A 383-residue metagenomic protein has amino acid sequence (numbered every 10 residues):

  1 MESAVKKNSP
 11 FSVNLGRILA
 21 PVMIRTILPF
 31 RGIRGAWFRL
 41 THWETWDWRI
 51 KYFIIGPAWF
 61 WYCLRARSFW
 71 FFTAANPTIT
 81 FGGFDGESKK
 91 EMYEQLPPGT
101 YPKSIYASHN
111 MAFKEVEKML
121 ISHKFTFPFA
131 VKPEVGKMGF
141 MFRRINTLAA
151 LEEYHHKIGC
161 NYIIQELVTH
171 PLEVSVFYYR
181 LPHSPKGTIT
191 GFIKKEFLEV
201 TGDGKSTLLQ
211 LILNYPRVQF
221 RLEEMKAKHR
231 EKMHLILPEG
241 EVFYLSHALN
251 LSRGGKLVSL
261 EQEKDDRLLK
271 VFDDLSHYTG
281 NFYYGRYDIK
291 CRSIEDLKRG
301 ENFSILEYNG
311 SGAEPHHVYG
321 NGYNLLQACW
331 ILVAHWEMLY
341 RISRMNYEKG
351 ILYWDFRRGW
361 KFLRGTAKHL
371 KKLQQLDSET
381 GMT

Functional and structural regions predicted by a protein language model:
E2-P57, K157, V168-P182, S276: N-terminal start-of-domain structural block
S3-V13, R292-T383: C-terminal active-site "lid" helix and adjoining low-complexity regulatory extension at the edge of ATP-using catalytic
A20-F127, K137: Conserved N-proximal alpha/beta basic substrate-recognition cap immediately N-terminal to, or forming the N-lobe
P77-T78, S88-A227, D265-L269: Active-site nucleotide/adenylate-binding loops and adjacent lid/helix of ATP-dependent enzymes
P171-E173, L181-T188, N281-Y284, L297-F303 (+1 more regions): Coil-to-beta-strand transition motifs
S175, P185-T188, E231-L235, E241-Y244 (+1 more regions): Conserved active-site beta-strand-loop modules that form the wall/rim of enzyme catalytic pockets and either contain
Y178, K194, I289-C291, Y308-G310: Hydrophobic side chains in beta-strands
L213-R299, M345-M382: A long amphipathic alpha-helix within ATP-dependent nucleotide-binding catalytic cores
